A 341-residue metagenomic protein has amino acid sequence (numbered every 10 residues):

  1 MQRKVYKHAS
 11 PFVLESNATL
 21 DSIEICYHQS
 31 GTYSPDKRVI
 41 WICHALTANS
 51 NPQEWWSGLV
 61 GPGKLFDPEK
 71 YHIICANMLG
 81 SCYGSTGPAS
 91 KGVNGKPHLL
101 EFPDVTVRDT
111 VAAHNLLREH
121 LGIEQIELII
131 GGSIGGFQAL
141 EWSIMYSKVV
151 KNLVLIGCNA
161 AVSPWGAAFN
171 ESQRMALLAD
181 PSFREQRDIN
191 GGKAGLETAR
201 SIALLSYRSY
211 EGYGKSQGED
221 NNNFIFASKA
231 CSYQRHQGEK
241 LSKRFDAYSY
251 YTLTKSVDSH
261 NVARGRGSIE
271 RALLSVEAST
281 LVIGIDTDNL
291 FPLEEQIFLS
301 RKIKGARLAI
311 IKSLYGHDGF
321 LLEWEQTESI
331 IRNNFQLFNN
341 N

Functional and structural regions predicted by a protein language model:
M1-V39, N341: Catalytic-loop region of hydrolases
H28-G92: N-terminal cap/lid subdomain of alpha/beta-hydrolase-fold enzymes
P97, E101, R108-E127: Conserved acidic catalytic loop of the alpha/beta-hydrolase fold
Q125-P164: Conserved hydrolase catalytic core segment
V149, L155-K240: Alpha/beta-hydrolase-fold enzymes
G265-I269, A278, P292-R301: Short alpha-helix in the alpha/beta-hydrolase fold that links the catalytic acid
V276, V282-G284: Short beta-strand/loop motif that positions the catalytic acidic residue of the alpha/beta-hydrolase fold
I297-F298, A306-N341: Catalytic active-site module of serine/aspartate enzymes centered on a nucleophile-bearing elbow/loop
